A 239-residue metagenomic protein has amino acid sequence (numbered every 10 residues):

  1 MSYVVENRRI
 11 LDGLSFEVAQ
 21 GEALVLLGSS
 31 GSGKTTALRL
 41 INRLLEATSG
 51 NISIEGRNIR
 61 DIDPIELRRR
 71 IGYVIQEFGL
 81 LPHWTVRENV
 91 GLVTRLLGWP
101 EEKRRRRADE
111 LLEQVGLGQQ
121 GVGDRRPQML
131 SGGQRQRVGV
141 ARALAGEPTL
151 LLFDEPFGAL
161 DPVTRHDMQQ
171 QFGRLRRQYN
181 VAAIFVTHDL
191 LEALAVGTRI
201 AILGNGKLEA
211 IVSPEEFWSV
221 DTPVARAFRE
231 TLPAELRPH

Functional and structural regions predicted by a protein language model:
N42: Helix-to-loop junction immediately C-terminal to a conserved catalytic motif
N58-G72, L96, E102, F217-D221: ABC ATPase NBD coupling module
R87-R95, R105, D109: Short helical segment in ABC ATPase nucleotide-binding domains corresponding to the A-loop/adjacent helical element
E102-G121, R174: Conserved ABC ATPase "signature" region
R126-L130, Q134: Conserved ABC ATPase signature
G146: Conserved signature/switch motifs of ABC ATPase nucleotide-binding domains
L151-D154: Catalytic Walker B motif of ABC-type/P-loop ATPase nucleotide-binding domains
N205-G206: Conserved ABC ATPase "signature" C-loop
